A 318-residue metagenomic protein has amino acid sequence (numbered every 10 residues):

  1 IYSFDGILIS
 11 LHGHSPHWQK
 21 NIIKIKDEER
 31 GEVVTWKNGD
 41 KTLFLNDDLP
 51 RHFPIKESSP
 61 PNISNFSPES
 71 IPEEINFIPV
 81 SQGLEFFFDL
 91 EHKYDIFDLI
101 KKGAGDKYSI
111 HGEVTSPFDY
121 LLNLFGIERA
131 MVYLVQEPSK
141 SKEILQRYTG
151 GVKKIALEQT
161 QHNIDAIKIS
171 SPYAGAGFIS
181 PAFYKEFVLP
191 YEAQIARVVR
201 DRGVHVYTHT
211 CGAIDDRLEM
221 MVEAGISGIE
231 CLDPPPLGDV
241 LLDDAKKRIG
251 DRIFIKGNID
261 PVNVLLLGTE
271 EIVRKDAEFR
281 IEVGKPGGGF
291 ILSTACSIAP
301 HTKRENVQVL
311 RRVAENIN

Functional and structural regions predicted by a protein language model:
I1-S10, E158-D165: Catalytic domains of carbohydrate-active enzymes, especially glycoside hydrolases
S3, E28, K93-I96: Generic hydrophobic, aliphatic-rich segments that mediate packing or membrane embedding
G6-L11, S109-E113: A structural signal for short, well-ordered beta-strand segments and their strand-loop junctions that often border
L8, S15-K20, Y120-L121: Short active-site-adjacent helix-start/loop capping segments
G13-S81, D106-K107: A contiguous, low-structure linker/loop signature
I55-N318: Active-site loop segments of alpha/beta catalytic cores
